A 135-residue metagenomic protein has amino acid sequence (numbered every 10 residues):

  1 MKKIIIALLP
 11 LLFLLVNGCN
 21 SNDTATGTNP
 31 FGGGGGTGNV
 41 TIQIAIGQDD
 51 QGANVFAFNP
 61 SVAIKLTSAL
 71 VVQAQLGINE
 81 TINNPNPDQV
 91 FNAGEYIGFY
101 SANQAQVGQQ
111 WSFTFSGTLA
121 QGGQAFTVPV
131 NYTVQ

Functional and structural regions predicted by a protein language model:
I4-I6, L11-I42: Bacterial Sec-dependent N-terminal signal peptides
N29-Q135: First exposed extracellular module after export/assembly in secreted or surface-exposed proteins
